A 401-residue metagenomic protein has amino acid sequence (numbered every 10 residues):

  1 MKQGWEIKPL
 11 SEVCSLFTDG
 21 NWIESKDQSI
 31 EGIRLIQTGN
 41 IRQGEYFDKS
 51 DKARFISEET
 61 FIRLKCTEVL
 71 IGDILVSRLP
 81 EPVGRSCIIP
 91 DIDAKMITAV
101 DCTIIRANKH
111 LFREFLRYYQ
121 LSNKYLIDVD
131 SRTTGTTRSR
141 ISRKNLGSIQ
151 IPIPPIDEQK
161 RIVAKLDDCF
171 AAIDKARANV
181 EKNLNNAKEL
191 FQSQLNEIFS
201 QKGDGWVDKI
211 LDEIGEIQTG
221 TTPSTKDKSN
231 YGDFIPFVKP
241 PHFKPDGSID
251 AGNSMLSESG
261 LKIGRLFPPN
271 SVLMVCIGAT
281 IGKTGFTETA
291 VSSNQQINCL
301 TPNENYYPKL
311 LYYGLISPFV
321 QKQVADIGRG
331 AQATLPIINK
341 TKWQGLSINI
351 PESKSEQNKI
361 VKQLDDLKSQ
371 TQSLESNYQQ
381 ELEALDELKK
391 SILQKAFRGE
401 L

Functional and structural regions predicted by a protein language model:
M1-K8, T103-E114, N145-A164, I198-G205 (+4 more regions): Proline-centric
M1-N21, S148-V163, A171, N183-S193 (+5 more regions): Non-catalytic DNA-recognition/assembly elements of restriction-modification systems
S11-K26, I41-I71, D212-D227, P241-P269: Sequence-specific dsDNA recognition surfaces
I23-I30, K49-D51, S131-T133, V207-K209 (+2 more regions): Short coil/turn segments at secondary-structure boundaries
D27, Y119-I151, S317-I348: Specificity-determining recognition surfaces
Q37-T38, E58-L121, K239-P240, A251 (+3 more regions): A short beta-sheet element
A172-N179: Contiguous mid-protein beta-loop-alpha structural module that forms a pocket-lining wall or clamp of enzyme active
